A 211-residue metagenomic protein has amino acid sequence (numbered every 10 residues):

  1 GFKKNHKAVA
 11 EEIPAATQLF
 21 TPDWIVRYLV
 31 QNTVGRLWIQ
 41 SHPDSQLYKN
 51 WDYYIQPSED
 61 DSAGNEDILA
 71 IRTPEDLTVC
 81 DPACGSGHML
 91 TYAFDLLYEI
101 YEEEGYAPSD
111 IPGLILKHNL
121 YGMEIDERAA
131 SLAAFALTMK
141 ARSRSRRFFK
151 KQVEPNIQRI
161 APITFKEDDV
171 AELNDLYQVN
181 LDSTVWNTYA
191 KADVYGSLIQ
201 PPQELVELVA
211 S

Functional and structural regions predicted by a protein language model:
G1-K4: Core structural elements
A8, A15-S211: SAM-dependent methyltransferase catalytic region
